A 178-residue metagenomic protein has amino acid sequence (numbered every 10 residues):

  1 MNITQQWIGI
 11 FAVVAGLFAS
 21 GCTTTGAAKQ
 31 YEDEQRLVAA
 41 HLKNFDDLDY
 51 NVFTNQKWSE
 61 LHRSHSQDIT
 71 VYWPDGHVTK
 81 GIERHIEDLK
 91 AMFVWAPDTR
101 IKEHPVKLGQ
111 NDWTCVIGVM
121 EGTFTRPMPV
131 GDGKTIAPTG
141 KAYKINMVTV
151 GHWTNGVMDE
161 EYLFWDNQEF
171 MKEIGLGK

Functional and structural regions predicted by a protein language model:
M1-I10: Bacterial N-terminal signal peptides that target proteins for export
G9-S20: Bacterial N-terminal signal peptides
C22-R63, Q67: Short, low-complexity N-terminal intrinsically disordered segments enriched in polar/charged residues
G26-K29, I145, V157-K178: Low-complexity, intrinsically disordered terminal/linker segments enriched in charged and Gly/Pro repeats
K43, W58-G118, T123-R126: A solvent-exposed, acidic/Ser-Thr-rich amphipathic alpha-helical stretch
Y50, G151, V157-E160: A conserved amphipathic terminal alpha-helix motif
W113-C115, V148-V150, F164-W165: Ordered hydrophobic segments in well-structured contexts
V119-N155: Exposed beta-sheet edge and beta->alpha loop/turn motif
